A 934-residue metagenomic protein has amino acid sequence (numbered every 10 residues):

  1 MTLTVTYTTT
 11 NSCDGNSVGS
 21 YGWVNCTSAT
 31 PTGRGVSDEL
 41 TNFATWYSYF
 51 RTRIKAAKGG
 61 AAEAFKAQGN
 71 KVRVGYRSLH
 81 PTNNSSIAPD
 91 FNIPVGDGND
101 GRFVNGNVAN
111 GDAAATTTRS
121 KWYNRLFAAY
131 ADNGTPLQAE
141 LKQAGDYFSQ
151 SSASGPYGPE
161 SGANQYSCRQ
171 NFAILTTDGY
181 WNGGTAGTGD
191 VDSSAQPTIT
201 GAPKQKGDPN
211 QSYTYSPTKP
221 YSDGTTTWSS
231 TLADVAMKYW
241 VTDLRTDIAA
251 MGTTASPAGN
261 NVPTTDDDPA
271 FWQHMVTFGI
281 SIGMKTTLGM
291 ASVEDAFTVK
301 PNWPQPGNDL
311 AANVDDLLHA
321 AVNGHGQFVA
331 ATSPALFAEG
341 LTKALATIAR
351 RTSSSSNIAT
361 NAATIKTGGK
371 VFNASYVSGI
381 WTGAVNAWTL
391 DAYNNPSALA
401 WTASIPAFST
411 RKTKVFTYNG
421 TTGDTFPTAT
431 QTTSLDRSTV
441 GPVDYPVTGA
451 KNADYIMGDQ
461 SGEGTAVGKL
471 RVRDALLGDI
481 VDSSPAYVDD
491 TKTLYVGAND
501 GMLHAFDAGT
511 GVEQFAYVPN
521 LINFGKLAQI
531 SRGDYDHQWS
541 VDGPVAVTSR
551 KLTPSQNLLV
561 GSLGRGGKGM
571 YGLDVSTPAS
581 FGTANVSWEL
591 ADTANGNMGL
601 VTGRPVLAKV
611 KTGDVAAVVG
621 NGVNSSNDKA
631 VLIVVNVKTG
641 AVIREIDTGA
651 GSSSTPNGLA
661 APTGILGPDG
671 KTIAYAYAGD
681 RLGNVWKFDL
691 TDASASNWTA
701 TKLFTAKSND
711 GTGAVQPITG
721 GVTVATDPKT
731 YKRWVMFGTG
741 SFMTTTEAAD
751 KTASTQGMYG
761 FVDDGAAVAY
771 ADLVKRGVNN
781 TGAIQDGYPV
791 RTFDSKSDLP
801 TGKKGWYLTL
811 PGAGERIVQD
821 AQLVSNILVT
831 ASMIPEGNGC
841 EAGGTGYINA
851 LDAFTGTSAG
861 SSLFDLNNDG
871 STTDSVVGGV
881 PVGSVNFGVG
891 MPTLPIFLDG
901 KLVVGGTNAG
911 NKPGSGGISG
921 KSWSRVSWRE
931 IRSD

Functional and structural regions predicted by a protein language model:
N11-S12, T30-Y47, Q68-G69, R77-S151 (+5 more regions): Short, charged loop segments at secondary-structure junctions
S12-N16, N25-T27, G839-E841: Sequence contexts marking disulfide-bonded cysteines in secreted/extracellular proteins
A44-K71: …and closely analogous acidic/polar surface helices at protein-protein or active-site interfaces in A-domain-like
I54, K58-A62, T116-Y123, Q138-G145 (+6 more regions): Extracytoplasmic/secreted envelope proteins and their assembly/folding machinery, especially bacterial periplasmic
A57, L79, A144, R169-N182 (+3 more regions): DG-centered beta-turn motif at the end of beta-strands
N83-D90, A153, Y180-A186, T286-L288 (+3 more regions): Secretory-pathway/luminal and periplasmic proteins that interact with or process carbohydrate-rich
E140-N164, I480-V488, V547-T548: Phosphate/ATP-binding catalytic cores across multiple sugar-kinase/actin-like superfamilies, primarily ASKHA
S193, G201, Q205-M275, I280-F297 (+1 more regions): Beta-propeller fold recognition
